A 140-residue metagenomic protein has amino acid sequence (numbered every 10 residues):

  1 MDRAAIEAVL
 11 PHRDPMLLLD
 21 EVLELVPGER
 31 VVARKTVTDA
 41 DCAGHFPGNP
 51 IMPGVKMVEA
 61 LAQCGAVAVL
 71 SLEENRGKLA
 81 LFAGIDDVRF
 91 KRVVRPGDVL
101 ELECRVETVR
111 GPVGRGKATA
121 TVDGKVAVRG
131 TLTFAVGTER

Functional and structural regions predicted by a protein language model:
M1-R13: Short aromatic-glycine motifs in intrinsically disordered, low-complexity regions
E7, G48, F90-R92: Beta-strand-rich interaction surfaces with strong enrichment in secreted/lumenal proteins
P11, P27-G28, V32, V94-D98 (+1 more regions): HotDog/MaoC-like acyl-thioester-processing domains
D14-M52: Catalytic strand-loop segment that frames the active site of acyl-thioester-processing enzymes
M16-L18, L100, G114: Hydrophobic core residues within well-ordered beta-strands of beta-rich domains
D20-L23, D86, K91, R105-E107: Conserved positions in beta-strands of structured domains
A43-L70, F82: Compact, glycine-rich, soluble single-domain proteins
G65-E101, R129-A135: Hydrophobic beta-strand-centered segment that forms part of the acyl-chain substrate-binding groove
